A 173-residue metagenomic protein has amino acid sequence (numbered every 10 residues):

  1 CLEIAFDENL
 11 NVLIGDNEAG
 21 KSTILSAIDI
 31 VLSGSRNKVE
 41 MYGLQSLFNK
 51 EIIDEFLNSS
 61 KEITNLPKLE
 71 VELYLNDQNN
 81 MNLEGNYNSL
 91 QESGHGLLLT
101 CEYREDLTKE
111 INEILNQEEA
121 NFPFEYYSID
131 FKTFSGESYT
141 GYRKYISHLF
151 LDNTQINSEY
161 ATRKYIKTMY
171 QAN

Functional and structural regions predicted by a protein language model:
C1-S33, Y42-I53: Pre-Walker A-like glycine/lysine-rich segment at the N-terminus of P-loop NTPase domains
E8, P67, F124: Structured loop/turn residues at beta-strand edges in well-structured enzyme cores
N37-V39: Beta-strand-rich, non-transmembrane domain signature
L47-F56, K109-I114: Short mixed-charge
N49-I52, P67-V71, H95: Short beta-strand or tight-loop elements that sit immediately N-terminal to catalytic metal-binding acidic residues
D54-S59, N82-N86: Short structured motifs
N58-L66: Intrinsically disordered, low-complexity, mixed-charge
E70, N76-N173: Electropositive, glycine-dotted interaction segments that contact anionic polymers or phosphate-rich ligands
